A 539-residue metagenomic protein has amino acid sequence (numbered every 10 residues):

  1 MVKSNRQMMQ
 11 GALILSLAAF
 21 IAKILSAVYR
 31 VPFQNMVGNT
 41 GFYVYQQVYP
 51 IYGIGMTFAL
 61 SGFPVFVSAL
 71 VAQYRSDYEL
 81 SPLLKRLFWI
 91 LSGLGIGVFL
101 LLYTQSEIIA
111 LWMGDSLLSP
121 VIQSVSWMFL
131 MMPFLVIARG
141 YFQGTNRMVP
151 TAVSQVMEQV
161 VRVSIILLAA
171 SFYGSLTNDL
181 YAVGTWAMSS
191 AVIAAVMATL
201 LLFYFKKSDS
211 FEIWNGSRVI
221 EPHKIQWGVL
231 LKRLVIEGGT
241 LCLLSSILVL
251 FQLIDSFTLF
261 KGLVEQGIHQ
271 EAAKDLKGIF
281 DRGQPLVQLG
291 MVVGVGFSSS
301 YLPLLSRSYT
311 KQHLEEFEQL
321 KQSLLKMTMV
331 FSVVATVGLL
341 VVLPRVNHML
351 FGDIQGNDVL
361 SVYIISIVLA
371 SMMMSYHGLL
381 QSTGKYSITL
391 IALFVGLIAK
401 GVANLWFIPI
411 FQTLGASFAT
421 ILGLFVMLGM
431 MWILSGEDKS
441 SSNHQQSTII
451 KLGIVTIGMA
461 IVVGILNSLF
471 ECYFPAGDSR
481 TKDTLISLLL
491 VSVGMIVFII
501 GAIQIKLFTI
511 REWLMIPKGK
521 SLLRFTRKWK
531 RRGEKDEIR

Functional and structural regions predicted by a protein language model:
M1-L25, P222-L248, R511-R539: N-terminal membrane topogenesis motif
K3-V65, S92, Y103, T240-K261: Signature of the first transmembrane helix
I14, Y43-L60, T240, A272-G294 (+1 more regions): Alpha-helical transmembrane segments of polytopic membrane transporters and translocases
A72-W89, D275-V362, V368: Specific pore-lining/lateral-gate transmembrane helices of multi-pass inner-membrane transport and insertion machines
P133-S154, I365-L393: Membrane-interface junctions at transmembrane-helix termini in multi-pass inner-membrane proteins
V149, V160-L201, F205, S387 (+3 more regions): Membrane-interface helix-loop junctions in multi-pass transport and translocation proteins
A169-Y173, S189, I193-H223, L424-C472 (+1 more regions): C-terminal transmembrane helix end/exit motif
V264, N467-R539: Membrane-proximal transmembrane or re-entrant/amphipathic helices at the cytosolic face
